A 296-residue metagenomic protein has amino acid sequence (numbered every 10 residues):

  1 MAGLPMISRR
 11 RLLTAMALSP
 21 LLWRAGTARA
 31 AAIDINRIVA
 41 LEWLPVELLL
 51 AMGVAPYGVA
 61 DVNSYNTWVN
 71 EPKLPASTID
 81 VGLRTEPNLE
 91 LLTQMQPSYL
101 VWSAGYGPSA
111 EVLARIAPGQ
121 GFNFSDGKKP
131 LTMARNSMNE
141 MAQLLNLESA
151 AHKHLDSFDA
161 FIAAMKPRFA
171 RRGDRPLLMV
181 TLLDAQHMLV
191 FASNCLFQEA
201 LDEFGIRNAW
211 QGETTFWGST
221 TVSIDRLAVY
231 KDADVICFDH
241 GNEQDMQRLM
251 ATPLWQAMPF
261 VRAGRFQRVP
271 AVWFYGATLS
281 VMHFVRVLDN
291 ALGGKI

Functional and structural regions predicted by a protein language model:
A2-P5, R11-A30: N-terminal export signals
N36, T132, N136, Y230-I296: Structured C-terminal subdomain patch of bacterial secreted/periplasmic proteins
R37, A117-L183, W210, F274 (+1 more regions): Extracytoplasmic substrate-binding proteins
R37, W43-M95, G105: A short, structured surface patch at a secondary-structure boundary
V81-L89, T214-I224: Short helix-initiation/N-cap motifs at beta->coil->alpha
Q96-L100, D232-A233: Proline-aspartate-enriched helix->loop->beta-strand connector
L189, S219-H240: Ligand-binding pocket segment of bilobal, Venus flytrap-like solute-binding proteins
S193-G218: Alpha-helical, coiled-coil/dimerization segments enriched in small aliphatic residues
